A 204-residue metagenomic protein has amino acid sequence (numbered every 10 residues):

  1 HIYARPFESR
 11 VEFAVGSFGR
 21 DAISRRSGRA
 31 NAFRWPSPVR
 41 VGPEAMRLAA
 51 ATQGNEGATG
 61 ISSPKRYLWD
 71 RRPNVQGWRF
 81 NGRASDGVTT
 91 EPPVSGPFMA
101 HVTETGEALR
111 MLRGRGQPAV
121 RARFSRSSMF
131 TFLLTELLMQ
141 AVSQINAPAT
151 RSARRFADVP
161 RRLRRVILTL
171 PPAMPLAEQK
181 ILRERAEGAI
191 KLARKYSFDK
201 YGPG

Functional and structural regions predicted by a protein language model:
H1-V166, L170-P172, L176-E178, R183-E184: Phosphate-binding loop and its immediate beta->loop->alpha context in nucleotide/phosphate-handling enzymes
E184-G204: Hydrophobic, small-residue-rich alpha-helical packing segments that form membrane-like cores
